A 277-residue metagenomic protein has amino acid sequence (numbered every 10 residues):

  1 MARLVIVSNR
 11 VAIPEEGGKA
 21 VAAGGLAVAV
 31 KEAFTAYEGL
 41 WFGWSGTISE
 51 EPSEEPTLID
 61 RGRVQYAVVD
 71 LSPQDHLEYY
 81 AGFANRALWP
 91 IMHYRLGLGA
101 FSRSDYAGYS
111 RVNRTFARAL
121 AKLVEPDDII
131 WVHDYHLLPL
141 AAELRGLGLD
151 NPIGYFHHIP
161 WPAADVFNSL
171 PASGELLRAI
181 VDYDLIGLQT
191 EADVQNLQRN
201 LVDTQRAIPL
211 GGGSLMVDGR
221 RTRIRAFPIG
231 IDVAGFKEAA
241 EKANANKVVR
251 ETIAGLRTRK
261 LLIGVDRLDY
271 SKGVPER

Functional and structural regions predicted by a protein language model:
M1-E276: Catalytic cores of carbohydrate-active enzymes across secretory and cytosolic contexts
